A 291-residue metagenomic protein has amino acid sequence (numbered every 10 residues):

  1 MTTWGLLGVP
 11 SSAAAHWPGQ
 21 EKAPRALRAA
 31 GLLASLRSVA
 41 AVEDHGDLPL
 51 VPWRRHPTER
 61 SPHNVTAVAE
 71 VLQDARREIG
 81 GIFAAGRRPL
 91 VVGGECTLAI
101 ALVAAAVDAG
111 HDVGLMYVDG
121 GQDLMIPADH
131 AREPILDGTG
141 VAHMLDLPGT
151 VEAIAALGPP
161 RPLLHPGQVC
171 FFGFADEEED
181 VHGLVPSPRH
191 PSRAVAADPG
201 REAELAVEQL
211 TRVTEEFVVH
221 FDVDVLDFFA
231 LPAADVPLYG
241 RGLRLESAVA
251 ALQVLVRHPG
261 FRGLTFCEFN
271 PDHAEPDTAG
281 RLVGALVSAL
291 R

Functional and structural regions predicted by a protein language model:
T2-R291: Conserved alpha-helical scaffold segments that buttress catalytic/binding sites
